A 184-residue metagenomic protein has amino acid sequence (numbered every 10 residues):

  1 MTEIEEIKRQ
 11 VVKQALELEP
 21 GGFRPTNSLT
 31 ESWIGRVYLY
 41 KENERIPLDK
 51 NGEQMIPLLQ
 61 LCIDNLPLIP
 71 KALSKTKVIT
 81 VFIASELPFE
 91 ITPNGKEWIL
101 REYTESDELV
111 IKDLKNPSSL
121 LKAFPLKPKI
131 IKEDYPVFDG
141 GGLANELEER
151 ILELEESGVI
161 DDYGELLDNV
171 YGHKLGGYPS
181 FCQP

Functional and structural regions predicted by a protein language model:
M1-P184: Preference for intrinsically disordered or flexible, low-complexity segments and adjacent hinge/connector residues
